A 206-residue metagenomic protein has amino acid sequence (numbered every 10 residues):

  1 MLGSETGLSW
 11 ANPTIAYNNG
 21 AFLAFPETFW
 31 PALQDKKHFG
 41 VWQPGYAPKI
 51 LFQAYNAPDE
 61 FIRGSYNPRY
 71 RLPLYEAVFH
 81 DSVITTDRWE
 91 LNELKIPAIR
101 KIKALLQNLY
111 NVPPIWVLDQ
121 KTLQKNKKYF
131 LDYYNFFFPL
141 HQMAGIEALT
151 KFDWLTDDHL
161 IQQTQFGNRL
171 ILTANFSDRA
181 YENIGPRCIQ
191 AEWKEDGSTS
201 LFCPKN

Functional and structural regions predicted by a protein language model:
M1-N206: Active-site-proximal substrate-binding groove within the catalytic cores of carbohydrate-active enzymes
